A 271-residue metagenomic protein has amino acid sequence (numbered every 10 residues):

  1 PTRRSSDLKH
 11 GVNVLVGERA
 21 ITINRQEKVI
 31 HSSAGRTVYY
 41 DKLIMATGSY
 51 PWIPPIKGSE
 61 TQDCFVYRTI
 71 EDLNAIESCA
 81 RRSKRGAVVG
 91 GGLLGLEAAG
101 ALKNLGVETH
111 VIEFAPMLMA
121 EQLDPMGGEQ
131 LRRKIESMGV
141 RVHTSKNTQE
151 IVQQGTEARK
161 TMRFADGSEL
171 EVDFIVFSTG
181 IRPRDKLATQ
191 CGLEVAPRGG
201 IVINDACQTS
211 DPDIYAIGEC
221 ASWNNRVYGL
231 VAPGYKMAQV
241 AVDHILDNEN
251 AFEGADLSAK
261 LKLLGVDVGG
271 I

Functional and structural regions predicted by a protein language model:
P1, S6-A87, M162-E169, V176-T179 (+2 more regions): FAD-binding core/adjacent interface of flavoenzyme oxidoreductases
S6-D7, I76, T109, I135 (+3 more regions): Generic structural signal for conserved hydrophobic packing positions in ordered secondary structure
H10, S59-E60, L105, M138 (+2 more regions): Short, structured coil segments at secondary-structure junctions
L15-N24, V29-H31, V38, L105-I203: A Rossmann-like FAD-binding core segment of flavoenzymes
E60-R82, G155, T161-R163, S168-D243: FAD-site-proximal beta/loop scaffold in flavoenzymes
A75-L123, G127: Rossmann-like NAD(P)H-binding beta-loop-alpha module
S222, R226-G229, D243-I271: Active-site-proximal substrate-binding core of FAD-dependent oxidoreductases
